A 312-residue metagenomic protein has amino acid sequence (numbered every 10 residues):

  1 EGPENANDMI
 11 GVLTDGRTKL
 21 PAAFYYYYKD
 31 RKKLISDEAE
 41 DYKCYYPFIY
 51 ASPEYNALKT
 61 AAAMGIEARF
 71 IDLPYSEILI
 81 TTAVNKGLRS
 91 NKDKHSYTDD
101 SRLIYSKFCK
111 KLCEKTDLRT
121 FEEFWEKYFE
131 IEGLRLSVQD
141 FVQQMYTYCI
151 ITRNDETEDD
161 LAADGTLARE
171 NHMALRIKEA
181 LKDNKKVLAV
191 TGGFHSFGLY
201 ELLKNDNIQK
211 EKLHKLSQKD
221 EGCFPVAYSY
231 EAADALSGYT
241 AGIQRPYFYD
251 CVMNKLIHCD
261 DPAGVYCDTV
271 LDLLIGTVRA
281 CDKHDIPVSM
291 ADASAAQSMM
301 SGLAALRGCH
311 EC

Functional and structural regions predicted by a protein language model:
E1-C312: Compositional signal for N-terminal targeting/processing segments
